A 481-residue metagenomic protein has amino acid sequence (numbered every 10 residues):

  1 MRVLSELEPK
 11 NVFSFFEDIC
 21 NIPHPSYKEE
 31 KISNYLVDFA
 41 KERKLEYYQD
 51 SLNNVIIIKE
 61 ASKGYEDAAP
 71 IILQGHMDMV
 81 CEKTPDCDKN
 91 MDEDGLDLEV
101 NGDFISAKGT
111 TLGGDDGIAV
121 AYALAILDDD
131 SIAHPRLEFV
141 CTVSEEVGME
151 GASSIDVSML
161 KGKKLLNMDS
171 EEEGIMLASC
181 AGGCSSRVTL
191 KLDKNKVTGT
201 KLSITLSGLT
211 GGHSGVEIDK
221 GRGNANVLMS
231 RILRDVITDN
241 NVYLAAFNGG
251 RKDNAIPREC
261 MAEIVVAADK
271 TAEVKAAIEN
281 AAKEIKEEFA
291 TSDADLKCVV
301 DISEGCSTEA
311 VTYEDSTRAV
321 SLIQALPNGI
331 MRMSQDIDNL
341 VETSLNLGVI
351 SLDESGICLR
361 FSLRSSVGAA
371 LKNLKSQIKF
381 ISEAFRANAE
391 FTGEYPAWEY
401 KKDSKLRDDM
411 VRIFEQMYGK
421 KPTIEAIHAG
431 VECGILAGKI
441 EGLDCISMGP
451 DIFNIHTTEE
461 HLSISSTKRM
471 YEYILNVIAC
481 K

Functional and structural regions predicted by a protein language model:
R2-F104: Acidic/His- and Gly-rich active-site-bordering loop/insert found across diverse amide/peptide-bond hydrolases
P9-V12, Q335, E342-S355, S362 (+1 more regions): Zn-dependent metallopeptidase/amidohydrolase metal-coordination segment
E17-N21, M261-E263, K297-A310, G348-I350 (+2 more regions): A short beta-alpha structural unit
Y65-V147, A152-K163, S185, T198-K201 (+4 more regions): Active-site metal-coordination/substrate-binding segment of hydrolases, especially metallo-dependent peptidases
P135-A225, L233, I237: Fold-level recognition of mixed alpha/beta catalytic cores in primary-metabolism enzymes, strongest
S158, R222-D239, K270-T271, R318-Q324 (+3 more regions): His/Asp/Glu-rich mid-to-C-terminal helical/loop segments that flank catalytic regions of hydrolases
N195-G199, I218-N248, A268-S344: Acidic-enriched catalytic cores of C-N bond-cleaving enzymes acting on peptides and small amides
E217, N224-V227, R231-F247, Y400-L443: Active-site-adjacent substrate-binding region of metalloamidase/peptidase-like peptide-processing proteins
